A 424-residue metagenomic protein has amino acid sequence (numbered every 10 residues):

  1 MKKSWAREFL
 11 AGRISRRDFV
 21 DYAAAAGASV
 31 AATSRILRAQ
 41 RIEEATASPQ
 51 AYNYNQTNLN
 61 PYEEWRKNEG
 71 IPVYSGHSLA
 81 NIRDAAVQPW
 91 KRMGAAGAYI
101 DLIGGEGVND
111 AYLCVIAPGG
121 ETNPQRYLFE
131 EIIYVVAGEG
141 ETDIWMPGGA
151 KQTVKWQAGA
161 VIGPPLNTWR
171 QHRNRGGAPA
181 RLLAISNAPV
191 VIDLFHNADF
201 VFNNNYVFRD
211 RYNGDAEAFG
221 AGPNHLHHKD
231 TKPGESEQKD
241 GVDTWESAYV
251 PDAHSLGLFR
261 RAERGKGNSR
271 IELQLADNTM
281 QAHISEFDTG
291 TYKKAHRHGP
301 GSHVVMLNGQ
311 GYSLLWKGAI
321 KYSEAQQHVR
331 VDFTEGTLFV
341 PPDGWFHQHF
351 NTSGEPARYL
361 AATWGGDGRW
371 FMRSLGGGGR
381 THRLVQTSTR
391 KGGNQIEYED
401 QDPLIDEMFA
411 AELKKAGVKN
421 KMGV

Functional and structural regions predicted by a protein language model:
M1-D18, Q40-R41: N-terminal secretory signal peptides
R16-V30: N-terminal export leaders
R41-G107, N197-H283, Q395-V424: A short, N-terminal "cap"/entry segment at the start of jelly-roll beta-barrel domains of the cupin/DSBH fold
Y112-Y127, H283-H298: Conserved short histidine dyad/triad with adjacent acidic residue
E121, R126, E130-A158, H303-T334: A short beta-strand-loop-beta hairpin characteristic of the jelly-roll/cupin
I132-Y134, G163, A178-H196, V304-V305 (+1 more regions): A short hydrophobic beta-strand segment most commonly corresponding to one strand of the jelly-roll/cupin
K155-R175, N187, V331-S353, W364: Conserved metal-binding segment of the jelly-roll/cupin
K317, E324, R330-V331, F350-T352 (+1 more regions): C-terminal flanking tails of non-heme Fe-dependent oxygenases
